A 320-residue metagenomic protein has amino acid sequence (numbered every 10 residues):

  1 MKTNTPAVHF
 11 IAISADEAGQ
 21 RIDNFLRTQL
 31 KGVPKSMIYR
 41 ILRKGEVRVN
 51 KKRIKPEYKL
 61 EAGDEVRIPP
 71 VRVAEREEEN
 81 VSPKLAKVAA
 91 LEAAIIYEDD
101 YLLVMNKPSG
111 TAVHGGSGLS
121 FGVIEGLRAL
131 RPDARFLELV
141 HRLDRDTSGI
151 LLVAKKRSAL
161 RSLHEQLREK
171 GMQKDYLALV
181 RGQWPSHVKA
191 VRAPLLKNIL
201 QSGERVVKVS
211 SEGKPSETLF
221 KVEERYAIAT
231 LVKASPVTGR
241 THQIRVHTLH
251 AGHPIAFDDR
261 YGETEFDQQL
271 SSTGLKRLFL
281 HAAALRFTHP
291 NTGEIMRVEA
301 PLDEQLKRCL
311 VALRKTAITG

Functional and structural regions predicted by a protein language model:
M1-G320: RNA pseudouridine synthases
